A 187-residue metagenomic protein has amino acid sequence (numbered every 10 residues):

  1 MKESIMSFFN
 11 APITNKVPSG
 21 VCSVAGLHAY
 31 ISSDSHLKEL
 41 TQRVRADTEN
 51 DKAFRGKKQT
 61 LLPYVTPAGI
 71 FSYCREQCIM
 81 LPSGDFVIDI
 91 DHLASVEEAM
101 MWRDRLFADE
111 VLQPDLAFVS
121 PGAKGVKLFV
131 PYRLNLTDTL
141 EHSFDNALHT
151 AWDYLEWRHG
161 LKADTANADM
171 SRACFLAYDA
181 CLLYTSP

Functional and structural regions predicted by a protein language model:
M1-K124, Y132-A147: Signature for HUH/AEP ssDNA processing cores
V119-G125, A168-A173: Short Gly/Ser/Thr- and Asp/Glu-enriched loop/turn motifs at secondary-structure junctions
L140-Y178: Aromatic- and Lys/Arg-enriched surface recognition patch
Y184-P187: Conserved small/polar residues in nucleotide/adenosyl-binding loops
